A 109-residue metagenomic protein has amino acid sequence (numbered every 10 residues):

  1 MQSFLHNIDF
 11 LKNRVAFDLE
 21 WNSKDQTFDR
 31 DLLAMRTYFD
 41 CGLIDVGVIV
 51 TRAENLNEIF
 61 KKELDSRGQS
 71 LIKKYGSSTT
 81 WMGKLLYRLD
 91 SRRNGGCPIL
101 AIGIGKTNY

Functional and structural regions predicted by a protein language model:
M1-N13, Q26-L33, D40: Active-site metal-binding core of divalent-cation-utilizing nuclease and nuclease-like domains
Q2, D29, G42-E58, R67: Class I S-adenosyl-L-methionine-dependent methyltransferase catalytic core
L11-D18, G47: Glycine-rich, often proline-containing surface loops adjacent to acidic residues and nearby aromatics that form
V15, N22, D40, R52: Residue-level marker of positions within ordered structural domains that often coincide with functionally constrained
D18-T27, L56: Short beta-strand-loop-alpha-helix junction that forms the active-site gateway of nucleic-acid-processing nucleases
W21, L32-G47, D90-G95, A101 (+1 more regions): Catalytic core segments in nucleotide and nucleic-acid processing enzymes
K24, F28, D40, L71 (+1 more regions): Short capping loops/turns at secondary-structure boundaries
E54-Y109: Domain-level recognition of nuclease-like catalytic cores that cleave nucleotide substrates
